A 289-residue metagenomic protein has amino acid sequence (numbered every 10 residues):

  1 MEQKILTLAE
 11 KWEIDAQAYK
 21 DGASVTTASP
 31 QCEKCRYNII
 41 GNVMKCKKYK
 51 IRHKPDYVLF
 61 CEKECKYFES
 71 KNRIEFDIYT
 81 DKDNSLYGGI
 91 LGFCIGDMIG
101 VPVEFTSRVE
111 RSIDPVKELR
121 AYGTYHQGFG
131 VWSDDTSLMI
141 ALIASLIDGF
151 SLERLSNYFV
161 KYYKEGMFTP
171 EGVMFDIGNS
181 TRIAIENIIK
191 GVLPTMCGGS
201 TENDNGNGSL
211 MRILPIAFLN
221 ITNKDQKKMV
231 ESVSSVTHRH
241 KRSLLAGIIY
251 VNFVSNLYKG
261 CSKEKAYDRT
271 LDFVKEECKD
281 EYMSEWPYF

Functional and structural regions predicted by a protein language model:
E2-F76: Cysteine-centered metal-binding/redox modules
N72-F289: Structured, active/binding-site neighborhoods that engage oxygen-rich ligands
